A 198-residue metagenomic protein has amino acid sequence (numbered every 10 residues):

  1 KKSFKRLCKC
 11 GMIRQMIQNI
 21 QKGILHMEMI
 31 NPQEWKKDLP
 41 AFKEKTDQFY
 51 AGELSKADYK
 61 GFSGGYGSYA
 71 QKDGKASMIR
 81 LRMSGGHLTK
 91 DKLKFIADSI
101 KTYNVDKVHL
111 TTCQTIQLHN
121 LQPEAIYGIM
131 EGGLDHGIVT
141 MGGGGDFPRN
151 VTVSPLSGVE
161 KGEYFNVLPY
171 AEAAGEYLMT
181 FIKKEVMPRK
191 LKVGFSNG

Functional and structural regions predicted by a protein language model:
K1-K2: Acidic, low-complexity intrinsically disordered regions
K5, K9-I79, D91-F95, S99-Y103: Iron-sulfur (Fe-S) cluster-binding modules
C8-C10, F195-G198: Generic low-polarity alpha-helical segments
D47, A51-L54, A76-N197: Small-residue-enriched alpha-helical segments and adjacent helix-cap loops that form tight helix-helix packing
